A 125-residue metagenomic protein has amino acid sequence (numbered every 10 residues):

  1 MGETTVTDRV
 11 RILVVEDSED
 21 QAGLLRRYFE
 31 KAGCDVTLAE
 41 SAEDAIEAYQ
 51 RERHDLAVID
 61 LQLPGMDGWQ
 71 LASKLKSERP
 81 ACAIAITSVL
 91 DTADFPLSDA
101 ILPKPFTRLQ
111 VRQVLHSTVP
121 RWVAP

Functional and structural regions predicted by a protein language model:
M1-L13, T107-P125: Non-catalytic signal-transmission and effector/linker regions of two-component phosphorelay proteins
L13, L38-L56: Acidic, metal-coordinating helix/loop segments flanking the phosphotransfer/catalytic sites of two-component signaling
E16: Conserved acidic carboxylate
D20-K31: Charged docking surfaces used in two-component/phosphorelay signaling
S41, D67-Q70: Acidic catalytic/metal-coordinating carboxylates
D60: Active-site residues of response regulator receiver
P64: The feature encodes the CheY-like receiver
I86-T87: Hydrophobic/aromatic residues positioned on beta-strands within the core alpha/beta folds
